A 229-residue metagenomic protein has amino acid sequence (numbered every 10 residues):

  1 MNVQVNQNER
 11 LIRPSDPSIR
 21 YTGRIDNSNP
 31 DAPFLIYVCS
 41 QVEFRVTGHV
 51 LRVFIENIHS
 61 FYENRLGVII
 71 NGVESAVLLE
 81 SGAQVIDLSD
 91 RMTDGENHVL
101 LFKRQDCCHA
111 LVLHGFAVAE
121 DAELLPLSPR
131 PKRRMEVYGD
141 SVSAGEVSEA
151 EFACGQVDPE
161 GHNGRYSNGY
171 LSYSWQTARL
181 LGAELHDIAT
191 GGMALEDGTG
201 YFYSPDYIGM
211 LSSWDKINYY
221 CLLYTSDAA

Functional and structural regions predicted by a protein language model:
M1-G169: N-terminal secretory targeting modules
V112, E146-E151, I188-G191, D197-G200: Short, solvent-exposed loop/turn and secondary-structure capping segments
E136-V137, L185-I188: Structural recognition of the beta-strand scaffold that forms the well-ordered cores of secreted hydrolase catalytic
R165-W175, R179, D187-A189: Extended, H/D-rich, highly charged conserved domains that either
L195-S212: Catalytic-site neighborhoods of secreted/periplasmic enzymes that process anionic sulfate/phosphate groups
Y207-L223: A Trp-anchored, charged/polar loop motif used as the substrate-binding/catalytic surface of acyl/ester-handling
Y224-A229: Conserved small/polar residues in nucleotide/adenosyl-binding loops
